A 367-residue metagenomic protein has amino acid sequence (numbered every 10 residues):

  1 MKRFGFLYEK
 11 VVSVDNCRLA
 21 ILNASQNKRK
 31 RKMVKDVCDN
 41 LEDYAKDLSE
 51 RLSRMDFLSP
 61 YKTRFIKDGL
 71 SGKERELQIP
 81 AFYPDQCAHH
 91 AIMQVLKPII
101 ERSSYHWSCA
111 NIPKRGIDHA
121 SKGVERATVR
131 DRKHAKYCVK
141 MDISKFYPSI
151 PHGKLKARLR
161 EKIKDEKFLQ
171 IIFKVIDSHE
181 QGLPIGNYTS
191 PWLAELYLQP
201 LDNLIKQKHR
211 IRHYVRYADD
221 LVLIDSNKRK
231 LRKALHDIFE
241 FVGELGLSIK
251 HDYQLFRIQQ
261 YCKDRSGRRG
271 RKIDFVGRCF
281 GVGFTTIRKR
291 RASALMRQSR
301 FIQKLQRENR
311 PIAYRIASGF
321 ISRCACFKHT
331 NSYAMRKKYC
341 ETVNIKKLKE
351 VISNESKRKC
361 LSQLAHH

Functional and structural regions predicted by a protein language model:
M1-K46, L364-H367: Non-catalytic, polymerase-adjacent accessory regions of viral genome-replication enzymes
R3-Y8, H89, M93-P151: Active-site-proximal segment of RNA-dependent polymerases
D36-L52, D68-G69, A194: N-terminal accessory alpha/beta regions
R51, E125-A218, V222-D237, R257-I258 (+2 more regions): Conserved polymerase palm-domain catalytic core
R51-K73, C87, K164-S178: Reverse-transcriptase-like RNA-dependent polymerase core
E74-Y105, E180-K206: Conserved pre-motif C helix in the palm subdomain of viral-like polymerases
Q86, H90, S178, R232-F239 (+1 more regions): Right-hand nucleic-acid polymerase module
A110-A120, V222-I224, L255-D264: Beta-rich nucleic-acid/ligand-interaction surfaces
